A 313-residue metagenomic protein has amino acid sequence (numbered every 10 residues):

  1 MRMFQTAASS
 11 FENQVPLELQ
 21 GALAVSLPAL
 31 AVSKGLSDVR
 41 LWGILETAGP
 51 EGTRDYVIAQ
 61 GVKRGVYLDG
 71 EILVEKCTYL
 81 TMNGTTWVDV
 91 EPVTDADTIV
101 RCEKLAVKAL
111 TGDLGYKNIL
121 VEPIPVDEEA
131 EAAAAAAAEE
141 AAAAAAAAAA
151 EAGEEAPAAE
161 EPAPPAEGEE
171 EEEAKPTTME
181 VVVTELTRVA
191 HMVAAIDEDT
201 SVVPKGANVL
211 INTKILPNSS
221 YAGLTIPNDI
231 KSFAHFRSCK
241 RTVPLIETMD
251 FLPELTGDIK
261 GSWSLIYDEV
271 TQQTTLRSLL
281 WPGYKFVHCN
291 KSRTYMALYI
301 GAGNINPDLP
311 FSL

Functional and structural regions predicted by a protein language model:
M1-L313: Phospho-regulatory, low-complexity terminal regions
